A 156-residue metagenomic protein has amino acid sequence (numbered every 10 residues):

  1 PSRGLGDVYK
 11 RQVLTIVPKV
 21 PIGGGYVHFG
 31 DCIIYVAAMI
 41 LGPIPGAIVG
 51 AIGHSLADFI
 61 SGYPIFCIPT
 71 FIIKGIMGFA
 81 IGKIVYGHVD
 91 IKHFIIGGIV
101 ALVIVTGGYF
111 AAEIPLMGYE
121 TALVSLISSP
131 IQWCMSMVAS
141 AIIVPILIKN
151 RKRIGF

Functional and structural regions predicted by a protein language model:
P1-Y9: Single conserved hydrophobic/aromatic residue that forms the stacking wall/gate of nucleotide- or nucleobase-binding
S2, G30, V49, G53 (+2 more regions): Membrane-embedded glycan transfer/ligation machinery that uses polyprenyl lipid-linked sugar donors/oligosaccharides
Y9, G53-A57, M77, I81 (+1 more regions): Conserved protein kinase catalytic domain
K10-R11, T15, P45-A57: Small-polar-interrupted transmembrane alpha-helices in polytopic inner-membrane proteins
I16-G25, G62-I76, K83-F156: Membrane-embedded alpha-helical hairpins and interfacial helices in multi-pass inner-membrane proteins
G25-V36, A51, F71-I76: Hydrophobic alpha-helical segments embedded in the membrane of multi-pass proteins
F29-G46, A80-V85: Generic transmembrane alpha-helix motif of multi-pass integral membrane proteins
